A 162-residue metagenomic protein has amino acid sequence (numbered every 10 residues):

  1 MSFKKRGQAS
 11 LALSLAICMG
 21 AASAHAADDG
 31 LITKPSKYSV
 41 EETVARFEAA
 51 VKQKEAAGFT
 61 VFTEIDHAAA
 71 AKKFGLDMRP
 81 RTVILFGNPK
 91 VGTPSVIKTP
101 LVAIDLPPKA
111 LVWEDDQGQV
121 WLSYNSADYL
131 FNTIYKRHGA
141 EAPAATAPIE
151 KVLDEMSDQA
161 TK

Functional and structural regions predicted by a protein language model:
M1-A12: Bacterial N-terminal signal peptides that target proteins for export
S10-G20: Bacterial N-terminal signal peptides
H25-G58, K162: Terminal, regulation- and interaction-focused segments at domain boundaries
T33-K34, I84-G87, V112: Short beta-strand element of the conserved SAM-dependent methyltransferase core
T43, F47, H67, A145 (+1 more regions): Stable alpha-helical elements in mature extracytoplasmic
E48, K52-A57, T63-P108: Compact, glycine-rich, soluble single-domain proteins
K109-G139: Beta-strand/loop substructures that line and gate deep hydrophobic ligand-binding cavities in soluble
A127-K162: C-terminal partner/receptor-binding element of secreted or periplasmic proteins
